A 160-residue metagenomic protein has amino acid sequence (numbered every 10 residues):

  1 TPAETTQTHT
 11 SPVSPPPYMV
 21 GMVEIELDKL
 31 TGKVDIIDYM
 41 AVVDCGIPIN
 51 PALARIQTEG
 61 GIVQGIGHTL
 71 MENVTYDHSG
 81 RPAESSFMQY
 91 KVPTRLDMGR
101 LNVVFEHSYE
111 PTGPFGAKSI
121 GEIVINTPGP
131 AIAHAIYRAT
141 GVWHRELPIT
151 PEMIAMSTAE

Functional and structural regions predicted by a protein language model:
T1-E160: C-terminal catalytic domains of large/alpha subunits in multi-subunit enzymes
